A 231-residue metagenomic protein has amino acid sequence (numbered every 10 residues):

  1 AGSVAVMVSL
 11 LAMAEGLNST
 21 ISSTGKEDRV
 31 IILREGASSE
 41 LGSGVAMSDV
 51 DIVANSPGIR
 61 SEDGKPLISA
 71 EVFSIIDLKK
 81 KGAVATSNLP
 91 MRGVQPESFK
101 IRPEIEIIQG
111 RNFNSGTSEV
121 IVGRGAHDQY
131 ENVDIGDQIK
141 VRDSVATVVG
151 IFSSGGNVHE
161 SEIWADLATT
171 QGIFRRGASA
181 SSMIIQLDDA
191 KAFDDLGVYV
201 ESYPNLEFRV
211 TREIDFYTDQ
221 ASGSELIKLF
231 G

Functional and structural regions predicted by a protein language model:
G2-V6, K228-G231: Alpha-helical transmembrane segments of integral membrane proteins
S3, L10, L41, Y130 (+3 more regions): Active-site-proximal flexible loops/turns
A5-P90, Q109-R111, G116, D195-S202 (+1 more regions): Hydrophobic, regular-secondary-structure patches
S9, A14, N18, R34 (+7 more regions): Structured catalytic cores of enzymes that bind and process phosphorylated ligands/cofactors
T24, R60, K79-T86, I135-G231: Mechanotransmission and gating elements of multispan inner-membrane complexes involved in transport and envelope
S39, I75-I76, D128, Q171 (+1 more regions): Glycine-rich nucleotide phosphate-binding loop and flanking beta-alpha elements of Rossmann-like dinucleotide-binding
A46, Q95, R212: Residue-level signal for threonine
I68-S74, A85-E97, P103-T169, R176-A178: Hydrophobic secondary-structure segments that place a key small or acidic residue at a functional site
